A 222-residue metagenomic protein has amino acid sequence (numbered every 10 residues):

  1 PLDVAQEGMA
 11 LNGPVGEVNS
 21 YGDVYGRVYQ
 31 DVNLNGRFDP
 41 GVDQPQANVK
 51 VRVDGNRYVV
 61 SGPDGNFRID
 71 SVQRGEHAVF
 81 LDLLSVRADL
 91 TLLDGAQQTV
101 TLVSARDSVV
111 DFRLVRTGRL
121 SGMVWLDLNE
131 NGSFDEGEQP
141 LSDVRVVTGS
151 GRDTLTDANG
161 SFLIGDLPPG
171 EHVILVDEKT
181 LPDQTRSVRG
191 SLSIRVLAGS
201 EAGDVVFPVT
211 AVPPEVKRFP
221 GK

Functional and structural regions predicted by a protein language model:
P1-D23, R106-G118: Beta-strand-rich domain onsets/edges
V24-Q30, F112, L120-L126, F207: A short, amphipathic beta-strand motif
V28-G41, V124-E136: Short amphipathic, basic-aromatic surface patches that mediate peripheral association with negatively charged
V32-G36, P45, G55-N66, F134 (+1 more regions): Short, acidic Ser/Thr/Gly-rich low-complexity loop/linker segments typical of extracellular and cell-surface proteins
V49-R52, Q139-V147, I174: Hydrophobic beta-strand segments
V59, I69-D70, F112, I164-G165 (+1 more regions): Hydrophobic core positions of the immunoglobulin-like beta-sandwich fold
R68-F80, L84, L163-L175, K179-T180: Short Pro-Gly-centered beta-turn/loop motif in secreted/extracellular proteins
L84-S108, K179-V206: Structured interaction patches on ligand/partner-binding surfaces of diverse proteins
